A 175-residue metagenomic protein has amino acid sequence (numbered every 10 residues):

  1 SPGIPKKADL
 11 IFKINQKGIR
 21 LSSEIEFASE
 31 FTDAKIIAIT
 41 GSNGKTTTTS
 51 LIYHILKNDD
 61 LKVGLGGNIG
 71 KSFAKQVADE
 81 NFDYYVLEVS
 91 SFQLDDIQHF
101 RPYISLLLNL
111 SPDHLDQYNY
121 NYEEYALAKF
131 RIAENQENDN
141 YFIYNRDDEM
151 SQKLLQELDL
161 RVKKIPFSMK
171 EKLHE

Functional and structural regions predicted by a protein language model:
P2-R146, M150-V162: Phosphate-binding loop of NTP-binding sites
R161, I165-E175: Short, intrinsically disordered, charge-balanced linker/junction segments flanking boundaries in proteins
